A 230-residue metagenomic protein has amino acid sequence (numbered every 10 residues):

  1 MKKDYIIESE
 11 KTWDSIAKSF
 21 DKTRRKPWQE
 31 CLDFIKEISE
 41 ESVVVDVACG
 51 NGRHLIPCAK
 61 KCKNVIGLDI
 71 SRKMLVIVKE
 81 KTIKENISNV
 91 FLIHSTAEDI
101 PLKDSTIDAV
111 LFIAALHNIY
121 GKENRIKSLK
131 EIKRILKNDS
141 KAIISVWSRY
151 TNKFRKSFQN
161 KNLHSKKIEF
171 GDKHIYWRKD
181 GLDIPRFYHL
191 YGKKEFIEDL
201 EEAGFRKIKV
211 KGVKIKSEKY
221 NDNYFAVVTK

Functional and structural regions predicted by a protein language model:
M1-S42, P57: Conserved class I S-adenosyl-L-methionine
V45, N51-D99: Class I SAM-dependent methyltransferase SAM/SAH-binding core
L111: A conserved beta-strand element that flanks and buttresses the S-adenosyl-L-methionine
A114-N118: Short catalytic micro-motifs in class I SAM-dependent methyltransferases
I126-N138: A short glycine-rich, Lys/Arg-flanked "PGG" loop and its adjoining helix->strand segment in the class I
I143-D199: SAM-dependent methyltransferase
F205-K216: Conserved S-adenosyl-L-methionine
K216-K230: Core SAM-dependent methyltransferase catalytic element
